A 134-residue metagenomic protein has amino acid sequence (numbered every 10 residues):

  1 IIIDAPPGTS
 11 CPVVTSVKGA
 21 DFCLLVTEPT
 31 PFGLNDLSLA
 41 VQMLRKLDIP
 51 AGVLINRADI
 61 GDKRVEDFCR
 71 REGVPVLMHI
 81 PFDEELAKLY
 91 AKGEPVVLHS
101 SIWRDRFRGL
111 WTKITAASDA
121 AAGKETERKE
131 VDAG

Functional and structural regions predicted by a protein language model:
I1-V13: Switch II (G3) loop of P-loop NTPases
P7, P31, D59: Short, glycine/acidic-enriched loop or turn micro-motifs at the edges of active sites
S10-V13, L34, G61-K63: Short, well-ordered alpha-helical microsegments
P12-P31: Inter-motif core of Ras-like GTPase G domains
E28-G33, P81-E84: Short, acidic/turn-prone active-site loops that include or flank metal/cofactor- and phosphate-binding residues
G33-S38, A87-Y90: Short, charged, surface-exposed secondary-structure boundary motifs
M43-G134: C-terminal lobe/tail of nucleotide-utilizing enzymes
